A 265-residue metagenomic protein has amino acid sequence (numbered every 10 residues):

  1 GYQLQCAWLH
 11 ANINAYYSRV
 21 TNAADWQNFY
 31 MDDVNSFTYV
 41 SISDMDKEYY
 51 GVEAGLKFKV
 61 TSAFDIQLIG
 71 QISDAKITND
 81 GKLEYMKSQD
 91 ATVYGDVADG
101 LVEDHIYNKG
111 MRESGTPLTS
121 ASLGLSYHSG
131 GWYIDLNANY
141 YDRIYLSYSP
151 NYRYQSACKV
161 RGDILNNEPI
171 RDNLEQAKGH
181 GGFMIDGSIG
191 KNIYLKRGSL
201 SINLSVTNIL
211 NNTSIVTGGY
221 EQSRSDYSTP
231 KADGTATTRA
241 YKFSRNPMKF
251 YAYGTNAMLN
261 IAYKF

Functional and structural regions predicted by a protein language model:
G1-Y39, E48: Membrane-embedded beta-barrel scaffold of Gram-negative outer-membrane proteins
L4-W8, Y49, Y127-G131, I193-R197 (+1 more regions): A generic beta-sheet turn/junction motif
Q5, D46-Y50, P117-A121, G181-I185 (+1 more regions): Residues that define the transmembrane beta-barrel architecture of outer-membrane proteins
A7-H10, A63-I66, Y194-I202: Short loop/turn motifs that connect adjacent beta-strands in outer-membrane beta-barrel proteins
A15-R19, S36-P150, A262-K264: Gram-negative outer-membrane beta-barrel transporters
Q27-V40, N79-K109, P150-N173, G219-R245: Solvent-exposed loop segments that connect transmembrane elements
G124, G187, S205-T207: Conserved beta-strand->loop/alpha-helix structural units within folded catalytic cores of enzymes with alpha/beta
N139-R161, H180, K191-F265: C-terminal beta-signal and adjacent terminal beta-strands/loops of Gram-negative outer-membrane beta-barrel proteins
